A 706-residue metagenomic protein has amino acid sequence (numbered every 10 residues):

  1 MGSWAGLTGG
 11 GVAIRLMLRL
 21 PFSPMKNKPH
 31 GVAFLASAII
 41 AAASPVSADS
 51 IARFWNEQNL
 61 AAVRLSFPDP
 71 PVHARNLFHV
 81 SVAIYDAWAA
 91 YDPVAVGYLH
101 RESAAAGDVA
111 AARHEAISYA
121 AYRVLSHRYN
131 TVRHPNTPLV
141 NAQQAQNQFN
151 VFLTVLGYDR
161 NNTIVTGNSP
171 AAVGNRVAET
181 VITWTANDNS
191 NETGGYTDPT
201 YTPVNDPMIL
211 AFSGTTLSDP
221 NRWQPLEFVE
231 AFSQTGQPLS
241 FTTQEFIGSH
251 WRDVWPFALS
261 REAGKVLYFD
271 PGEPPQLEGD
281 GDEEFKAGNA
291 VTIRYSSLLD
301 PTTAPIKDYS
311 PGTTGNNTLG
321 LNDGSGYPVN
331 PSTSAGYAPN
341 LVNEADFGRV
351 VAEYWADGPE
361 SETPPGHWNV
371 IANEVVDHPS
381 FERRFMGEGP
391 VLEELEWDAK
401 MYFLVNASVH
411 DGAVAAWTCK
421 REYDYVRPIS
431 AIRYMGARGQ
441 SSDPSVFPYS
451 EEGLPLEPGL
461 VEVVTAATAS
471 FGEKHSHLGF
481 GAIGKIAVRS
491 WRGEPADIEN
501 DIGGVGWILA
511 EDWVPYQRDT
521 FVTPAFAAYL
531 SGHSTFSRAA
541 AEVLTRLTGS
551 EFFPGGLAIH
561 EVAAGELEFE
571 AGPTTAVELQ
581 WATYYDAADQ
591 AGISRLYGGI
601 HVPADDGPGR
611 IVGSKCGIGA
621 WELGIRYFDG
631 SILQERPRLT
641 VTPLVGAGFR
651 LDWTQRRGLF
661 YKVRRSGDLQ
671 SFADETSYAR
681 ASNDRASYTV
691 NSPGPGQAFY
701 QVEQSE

Functional and structural regions predicted by a protein language model:
L7, G11-L16: Intrinsically disordered, low-complexity segments enriched in serine/threonine/proline/glycine and often basic
L18-F34: Bacterial N-terminal signal peptides that target proteins for export
A33-A42: Bacterial N-terminal signal peptides
S47-Q634: Acidic/polar surface patches and capping/hinge elements
L633-E706: Short, composition-biased motifs enriched in small/polar/acidic residues
